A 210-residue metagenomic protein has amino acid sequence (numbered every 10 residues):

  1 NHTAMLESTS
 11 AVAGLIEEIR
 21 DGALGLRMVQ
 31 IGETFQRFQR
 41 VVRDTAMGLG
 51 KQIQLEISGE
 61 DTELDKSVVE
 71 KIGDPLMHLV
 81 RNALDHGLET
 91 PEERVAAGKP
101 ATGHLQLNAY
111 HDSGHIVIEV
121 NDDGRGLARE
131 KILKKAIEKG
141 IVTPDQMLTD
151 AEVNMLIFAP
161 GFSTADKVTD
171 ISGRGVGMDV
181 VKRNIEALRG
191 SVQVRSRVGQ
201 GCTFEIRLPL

Functional and structural regions predicted by a protein language model:
N1-I137: Charged, alpha-helical coiled-coil and linker scaffolds that mediate dimerization/oligomerization and interdomain
E7, E63-L64, P144-L148, S172: Alpha-helix capping and helix-loop boundary segments enriched in small/acidic/polar residues
Q52-Q54, V142, S191: Residue-level detector of anion-binding/catalytic polar loops
N121-D170: Glycine-rich/acidic phosphate-handling loop/turn and adjacent ATP-lid/helix of nucleotide-binding kinase/ATPase domains
A151, A159, T164-L210: Glycine/threonine-rich ATP-lid/beta-loop region of ATP-binding domains
